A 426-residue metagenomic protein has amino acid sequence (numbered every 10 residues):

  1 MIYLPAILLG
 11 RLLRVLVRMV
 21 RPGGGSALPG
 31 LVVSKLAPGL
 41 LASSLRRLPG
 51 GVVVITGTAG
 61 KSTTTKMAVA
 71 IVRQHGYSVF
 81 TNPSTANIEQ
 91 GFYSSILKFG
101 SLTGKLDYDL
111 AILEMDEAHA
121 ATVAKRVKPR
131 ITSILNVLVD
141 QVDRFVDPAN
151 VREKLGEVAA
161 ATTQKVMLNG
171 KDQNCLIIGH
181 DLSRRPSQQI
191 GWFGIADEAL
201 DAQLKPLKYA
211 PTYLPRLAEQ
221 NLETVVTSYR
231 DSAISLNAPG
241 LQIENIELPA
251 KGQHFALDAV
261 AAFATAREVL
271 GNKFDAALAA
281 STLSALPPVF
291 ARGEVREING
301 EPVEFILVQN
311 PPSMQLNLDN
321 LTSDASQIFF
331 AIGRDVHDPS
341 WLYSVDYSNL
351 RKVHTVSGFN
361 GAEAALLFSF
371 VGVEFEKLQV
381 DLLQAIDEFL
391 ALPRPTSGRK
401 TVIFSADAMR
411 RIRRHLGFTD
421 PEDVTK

Functional and structural regions predicted by a protein language model:
M1-G30, A160, Q189, R267-D275 (+1 more regions): ATP-dependent carboxylate-amine ligase
L4-Q189: Phosphate-binding loop of NTP-binding sites
G50, L138-E301: Acidic, Mg2+-coordinating active-site environments of NTP-dependent enzymes
T65-V69, F263, A365, R413: A generic structural signal for short, well-ordered alpha-helical segments in conserved domains
A68, V72, F92-I96, A259-V269 (+1 more regions): Buried hydrophobic packing segments
Q90-G91, Q141-P148, E198-P206, P339-S340 (+2 more regions): Short, charged, surface-exposed secondary-structure boundary motifs
T103-L110, L138-D143, F263, N299-E304 (+1 more regions): Short, basic, glycine/proline-bearing loop/turn elements
L113, T132-I134, L168, W192 (+3 more regions): Structural beta-sheet core signal
